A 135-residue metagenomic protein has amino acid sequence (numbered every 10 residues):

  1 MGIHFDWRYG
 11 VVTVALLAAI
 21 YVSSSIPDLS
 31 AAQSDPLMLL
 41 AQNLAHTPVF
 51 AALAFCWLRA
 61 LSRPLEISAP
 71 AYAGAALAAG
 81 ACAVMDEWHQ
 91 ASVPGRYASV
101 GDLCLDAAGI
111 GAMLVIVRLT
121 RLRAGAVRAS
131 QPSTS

Functional and structural regions predicted by a protein language model:
M1-R59: "…centered on the first transmembrane helix and the immediately adjacent amphipathic helix/loop
G2, S62-I67: Membrane-helix interface linkers and caps
R8-V22, L77-M85, A108, A112 (+1 more regions): Lipid-exposed faces of alpha-helical membrane segments in multi-pass integral membrane proteins
A31-L39, A83-A107: Interfacial helix-loop-helix junctions of multi-pass membrane proteins
Q42-F55, A79-Q90, A98: Short, conserved structural micro-motifs that define repeat-unit consensus positions and nucleotide-binding loops
P48-P64, A108-R121: Membrane-interfacial alpha-helical segments at the cytosolic side of multi-pass membrane proteins
L65-A76: Internal alpha-helical transmembrane segments of multi-pass membrane proteins
A126-S135: Short, charged juxtamembrane terminal tails flanking transmembrane helices
